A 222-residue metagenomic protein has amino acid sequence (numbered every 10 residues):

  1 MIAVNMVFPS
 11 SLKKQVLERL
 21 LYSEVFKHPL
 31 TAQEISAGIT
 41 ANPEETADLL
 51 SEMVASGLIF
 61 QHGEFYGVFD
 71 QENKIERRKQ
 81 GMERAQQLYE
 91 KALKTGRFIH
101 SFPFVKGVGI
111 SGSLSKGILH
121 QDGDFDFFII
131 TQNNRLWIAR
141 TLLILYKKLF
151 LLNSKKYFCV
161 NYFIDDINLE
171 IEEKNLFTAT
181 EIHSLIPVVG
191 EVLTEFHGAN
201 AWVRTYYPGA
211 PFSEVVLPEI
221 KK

Functional and structural regions predicted by a protein language model:
M1-N5: Intrinsic disorder/low-complexity segments
V7-Q61, F65-D122, T131-K222: Catalytic core of pol beta-like nucleotidyltransferases
